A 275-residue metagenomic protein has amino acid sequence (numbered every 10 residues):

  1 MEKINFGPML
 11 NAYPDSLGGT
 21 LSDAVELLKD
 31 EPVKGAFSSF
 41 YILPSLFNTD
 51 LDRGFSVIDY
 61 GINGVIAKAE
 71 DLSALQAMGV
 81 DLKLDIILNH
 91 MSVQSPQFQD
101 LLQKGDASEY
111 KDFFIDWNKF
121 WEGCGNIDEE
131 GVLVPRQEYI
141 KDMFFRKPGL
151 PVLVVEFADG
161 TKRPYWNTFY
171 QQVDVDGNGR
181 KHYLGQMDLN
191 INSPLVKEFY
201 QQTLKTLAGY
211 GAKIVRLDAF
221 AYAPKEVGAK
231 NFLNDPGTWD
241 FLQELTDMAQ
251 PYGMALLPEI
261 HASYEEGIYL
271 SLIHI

Functional and structural regions predicted by a protein language model:
E2-L195, K205, F220-L272: Acidic/aromatic-lined carbohydrate-recognition and catalytic surfaces of CAZymes acting on diverse glycans
L195-I214: An active-site-proximal structural segment forming one wall of the substrate-binding cleft that immediately precedes
